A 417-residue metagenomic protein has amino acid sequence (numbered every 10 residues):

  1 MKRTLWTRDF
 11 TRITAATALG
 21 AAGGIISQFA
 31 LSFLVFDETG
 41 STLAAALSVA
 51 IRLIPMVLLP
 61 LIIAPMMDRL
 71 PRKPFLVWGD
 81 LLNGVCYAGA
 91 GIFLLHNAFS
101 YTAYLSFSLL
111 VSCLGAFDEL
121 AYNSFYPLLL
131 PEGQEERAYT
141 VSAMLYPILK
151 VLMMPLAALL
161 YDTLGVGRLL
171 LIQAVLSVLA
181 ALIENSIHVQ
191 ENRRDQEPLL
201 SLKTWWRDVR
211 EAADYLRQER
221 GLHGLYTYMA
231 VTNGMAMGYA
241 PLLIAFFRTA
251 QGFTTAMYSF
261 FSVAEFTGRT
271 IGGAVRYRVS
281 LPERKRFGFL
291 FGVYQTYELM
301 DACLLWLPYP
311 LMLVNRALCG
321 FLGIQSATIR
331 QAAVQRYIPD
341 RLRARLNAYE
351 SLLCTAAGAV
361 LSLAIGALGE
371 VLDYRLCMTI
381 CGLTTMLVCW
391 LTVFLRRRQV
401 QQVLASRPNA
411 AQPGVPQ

Functional and structural regions predicted by a protein language model:
M1-P55, D214, Q218-E265: Helix-loop boundary and gating motifs at the non-cytosolic
M1-T4, D195-R207: Short, membrane-interfacial amphipathic segments enriched in basic
R12-Q28, I51-M67, P71-C86, A103-D162 (+6 more regions): Substrate-agnostic recognition of the 12-TM MFS/MFS-like secondary transporter fold
S32-E38, A90-H96, L152-Q173, A245 (+2 more regions): Transmembrane alpha-helix termini and helix-breaking/packing motifs in multi-pass membrane transporters
F36, G89-L94, V111, E184 (+3 more regions): MFS-fold secondary transporters
L58, R69, K73-F75, G79 (+1 more regions): C-terminal transmembrane bundle of multi-pass solute transporters/carriers
I92-F107, C303-R316: Helix-loop junctions at membrane interfaces in 12-TM secondary transporters
S124, L128, L170, A174-L200 (+1 more regions): Helix-loop junctions on the cytosolic side of multi-pass membrane transporters, especially the intracellular loop
